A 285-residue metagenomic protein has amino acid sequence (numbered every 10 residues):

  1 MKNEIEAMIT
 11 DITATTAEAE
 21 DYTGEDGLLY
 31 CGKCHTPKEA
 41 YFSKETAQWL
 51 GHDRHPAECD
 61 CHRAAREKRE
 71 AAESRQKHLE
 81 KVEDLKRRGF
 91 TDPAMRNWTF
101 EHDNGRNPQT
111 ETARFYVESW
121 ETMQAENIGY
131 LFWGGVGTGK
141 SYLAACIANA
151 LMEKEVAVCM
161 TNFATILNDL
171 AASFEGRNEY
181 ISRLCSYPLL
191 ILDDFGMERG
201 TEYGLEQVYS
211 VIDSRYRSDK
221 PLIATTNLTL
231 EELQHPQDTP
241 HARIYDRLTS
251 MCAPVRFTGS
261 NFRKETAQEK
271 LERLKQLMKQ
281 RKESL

Functional and structural regions predicted by a protein language model:
M1-N104, E265-L285: A short, basic N-terminal segment
C61, G105, F163, F257-G259: Active-site donor-binding loop signature of nucleotide-sugar glycosyltransferases
R88-Y130: Pre-Walker A (pre-P-loop) alpha-helix and adjacent loop at the N terminus of AAA/AAA+ ATPase modules, a conserved
P108-V117, A125, A148-L189, R199-E206: Short glycine-rich substrate-engagement loop in P-loop NTPases that contacts/grips substrate
Q124-A144: Walker A/P-loop nucleotide-binding motif
I128-F132, P188-L190, L222: Generic beta-sheet signal
N168-D169, E198-L285: Replace "adjacent to P-loop NTPase cores in ATP/GTP-dependent enzymes" with "adjacent to NTP-binding cores
D194-F195: Walker B catalytic acidic pair
